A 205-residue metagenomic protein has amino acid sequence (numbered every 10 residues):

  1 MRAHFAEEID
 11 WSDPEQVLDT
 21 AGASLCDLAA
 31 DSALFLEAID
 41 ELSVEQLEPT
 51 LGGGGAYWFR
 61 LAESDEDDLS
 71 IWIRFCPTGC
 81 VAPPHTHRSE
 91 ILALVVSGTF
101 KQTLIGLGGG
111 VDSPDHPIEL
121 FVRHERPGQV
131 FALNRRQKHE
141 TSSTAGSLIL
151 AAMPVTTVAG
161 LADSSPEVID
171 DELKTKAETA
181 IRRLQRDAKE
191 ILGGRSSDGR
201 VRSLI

Functional and structural regions predicted by a protein language model:
M1-L69, D115: A short, N-terminal "cap"/entry segment at the start of jelly-roll beta-barrel domains of the cupin/DSBH fold
G52, H85-H87, S143-A145: Short glycine/proline-enriched turns and hinge-like loops at secondary-structure junctions
W72-T86, H124-E125, N134-R136: Conserved short histidine dyad/triad with adjacent acidic residue
H87-Q102, G106: Short, conserved beta-strand element in jelly-roll/cupin
G106-K138: Short acidic-glycine-tyrosine-enriched beta hairpin
N134-V158: Ligand-binding loop in jelly-roll beta-barrel domains
A159-E167: Acidic/histidine-enriched, beta-strand-rich ligand/metal-binding domains
I169-I205: Long hydrophobic alpha-helical segments typical of transmembrane helices together with their membrane-interfacial
